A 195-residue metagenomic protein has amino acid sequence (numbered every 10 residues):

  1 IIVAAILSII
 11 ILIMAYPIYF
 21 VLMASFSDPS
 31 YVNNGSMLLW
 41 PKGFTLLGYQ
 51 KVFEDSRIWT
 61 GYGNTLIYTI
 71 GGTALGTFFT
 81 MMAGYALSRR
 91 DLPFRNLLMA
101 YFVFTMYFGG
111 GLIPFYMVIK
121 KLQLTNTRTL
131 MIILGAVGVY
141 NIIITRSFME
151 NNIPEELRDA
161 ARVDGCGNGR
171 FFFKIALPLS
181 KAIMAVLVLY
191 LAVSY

Functional and structural regions predicted by a protein language model:
I1-Y195: A hydrophobic, multi-pass inner-membrane permease signature
